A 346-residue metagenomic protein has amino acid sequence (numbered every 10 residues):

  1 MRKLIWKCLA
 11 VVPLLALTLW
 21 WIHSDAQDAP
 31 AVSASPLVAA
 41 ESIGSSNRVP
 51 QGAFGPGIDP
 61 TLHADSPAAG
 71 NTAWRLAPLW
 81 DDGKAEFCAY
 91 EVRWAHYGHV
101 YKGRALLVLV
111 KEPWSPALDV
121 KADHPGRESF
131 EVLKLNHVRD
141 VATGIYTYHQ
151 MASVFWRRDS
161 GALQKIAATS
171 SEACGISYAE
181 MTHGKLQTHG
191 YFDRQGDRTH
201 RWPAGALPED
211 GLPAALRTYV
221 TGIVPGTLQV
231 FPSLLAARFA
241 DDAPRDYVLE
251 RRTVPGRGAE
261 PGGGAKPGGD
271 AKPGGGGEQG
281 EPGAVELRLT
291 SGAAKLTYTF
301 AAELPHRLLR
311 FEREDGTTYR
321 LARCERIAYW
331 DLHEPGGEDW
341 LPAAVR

Functional and structural regions predicted by a protein language model:
M1-P13: N-terminal Sec-pathway targeting helices
L15-W21: Hydrophobic h-region of N-terminal signal peptides that target proteins for export in Gram-negative bacteria
I22-L186, G222-R346: Acidic, serine/threonine-rich low-complexity disordered tracts
G175-T227: Surface-exposed beta-loop interaction hotspot
